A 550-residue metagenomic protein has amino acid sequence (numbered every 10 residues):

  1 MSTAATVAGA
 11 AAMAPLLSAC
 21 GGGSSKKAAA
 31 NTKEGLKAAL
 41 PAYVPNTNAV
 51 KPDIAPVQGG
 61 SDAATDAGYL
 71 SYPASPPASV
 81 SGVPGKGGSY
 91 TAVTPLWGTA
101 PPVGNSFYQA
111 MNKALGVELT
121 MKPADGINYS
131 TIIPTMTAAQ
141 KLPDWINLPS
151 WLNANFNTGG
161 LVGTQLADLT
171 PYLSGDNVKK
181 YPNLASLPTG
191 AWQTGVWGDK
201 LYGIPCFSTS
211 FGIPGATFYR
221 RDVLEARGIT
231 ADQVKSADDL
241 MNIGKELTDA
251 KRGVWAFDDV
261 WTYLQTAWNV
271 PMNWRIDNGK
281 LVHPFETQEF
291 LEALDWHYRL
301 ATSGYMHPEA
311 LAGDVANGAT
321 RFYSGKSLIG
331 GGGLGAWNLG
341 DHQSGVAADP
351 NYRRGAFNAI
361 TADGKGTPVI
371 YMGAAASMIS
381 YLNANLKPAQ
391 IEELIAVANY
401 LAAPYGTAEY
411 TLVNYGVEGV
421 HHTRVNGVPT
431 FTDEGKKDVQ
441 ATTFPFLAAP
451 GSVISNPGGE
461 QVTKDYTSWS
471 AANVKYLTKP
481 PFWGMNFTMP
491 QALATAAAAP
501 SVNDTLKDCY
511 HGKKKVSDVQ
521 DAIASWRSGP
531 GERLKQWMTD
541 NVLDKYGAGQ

Functional and structural regions predicted by a protein language model:
M1-C20, I329: N-terminal export signals
C20-A29: Bacterial lipoprotein signal-peptidase II cleavage site
P45-T47, K51-P73, N155-P214, L264-T266 (+3 more regions): Hinge/lid segment of periplasmic solute-binding proteins
G60, D66, S71-A78, A396-D508 (+1 more regions): Conserved small-residue motifs centered on glycine
G85-G98, V117-K122, W145, Y202 (+1 more regions): Short, well-ordered beta-strand elements
K113-G190, V196, D222-G228, D232 (+2 more regions): Extracytoplasmic "Venus flytrap"/periplasmic binding protein-like
V196-Y263, I276-N317, R321, L382-E392 (+3 more regions): Helix-loop-helix "hinge/cap" segment bordering the ligand-binding cleft or interdomain interface
T262-M272, Y298-A301, Y305-A441: Extracytoplasmic/periplasmic substrate-binding proteins
